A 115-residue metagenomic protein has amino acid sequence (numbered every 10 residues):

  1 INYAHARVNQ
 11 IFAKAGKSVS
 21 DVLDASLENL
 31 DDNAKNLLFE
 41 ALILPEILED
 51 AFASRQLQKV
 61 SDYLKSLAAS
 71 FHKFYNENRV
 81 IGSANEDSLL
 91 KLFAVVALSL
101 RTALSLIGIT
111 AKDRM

Functional and structural regions predicted by a protein language model:
I1-M115: Non-catalytic interaction-recognition regions
